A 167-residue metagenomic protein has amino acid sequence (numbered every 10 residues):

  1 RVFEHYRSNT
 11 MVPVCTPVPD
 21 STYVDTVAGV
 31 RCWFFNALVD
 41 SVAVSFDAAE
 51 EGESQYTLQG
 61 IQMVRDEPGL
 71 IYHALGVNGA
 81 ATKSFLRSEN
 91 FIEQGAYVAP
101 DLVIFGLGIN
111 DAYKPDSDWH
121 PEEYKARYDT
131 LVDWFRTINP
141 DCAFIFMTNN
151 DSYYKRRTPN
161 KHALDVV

Functional and structural regions predicted by a protein language model:
R1-V64: Beta-strand-enriched, solvent-exposed domains that form extended recognition/catalytic surfaces
F3-P13, G52-G60, V64-I71, V77-V167: Alpha-helical cap/lid subdomain in secreted, periplasmic, or secretory-pathway luminal O-acyl-processing enzymes
